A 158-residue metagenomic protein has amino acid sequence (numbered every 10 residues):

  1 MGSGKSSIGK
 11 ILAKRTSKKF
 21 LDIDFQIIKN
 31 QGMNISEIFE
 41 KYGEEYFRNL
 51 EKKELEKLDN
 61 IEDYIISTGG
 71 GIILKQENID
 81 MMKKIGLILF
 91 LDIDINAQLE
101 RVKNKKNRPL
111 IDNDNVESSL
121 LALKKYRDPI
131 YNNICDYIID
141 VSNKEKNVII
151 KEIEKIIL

Functional and structural regions predicted by a protein language model:
S3: ATP-binding Walker
S6: Walker A/P-loop
I11, R15, I61, K125-L158: NTP-dependent small-molecule kinase module
K14-K53: Conserved substrate/cofactor phosphate-moiety recognition/catalytic segment in nucleotide-dependent phosphotransferases
T16, K84-I85, K106, I134-C135: Short, structured coil segments at secondary-structure junctions
L21, L87-L89, Y137-I139: Hydrophobic/aromatic beta-strand patches that form the interior of the parallel beta-sheet core in alpha/beta enzyme
Y46-L87, S142: Glycine-rich phosphate-binding loop used to anchor ATP phosphates in small-molecule kinases, encompassing both
I85-D128: A glycine- and Lys/Arg-enriched "phosphate-lid" helix/loop adjacent to the NTP-binding pocket of small-molecule kinases
